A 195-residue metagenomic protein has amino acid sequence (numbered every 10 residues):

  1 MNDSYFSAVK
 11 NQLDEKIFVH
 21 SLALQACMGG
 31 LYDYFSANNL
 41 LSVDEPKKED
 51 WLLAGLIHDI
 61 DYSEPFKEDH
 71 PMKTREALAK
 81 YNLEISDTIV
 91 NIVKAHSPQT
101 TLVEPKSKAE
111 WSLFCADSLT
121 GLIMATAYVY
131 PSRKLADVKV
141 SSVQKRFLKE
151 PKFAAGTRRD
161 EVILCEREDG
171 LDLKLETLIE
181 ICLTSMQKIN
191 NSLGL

Functional and structural regions predicted by a protein language model:
M1-E68: Acidic/His-rich, divalent-metal-binding segments that scaffold phosphate/diphosphate chemistry
K10-D14, K106, D172: Active-site oxyanion-binding pockets that recognize sulfate/phosphate
D14, G29-A37, A79, L83 (+7 more regions): Generic secondary-structure signature for well-ordered alpha-helical cores
V19-A26, D69, S107, V138 (+3 more regions): Conserved active-site and cofactor/substrate-binding residues in soluble primary-metabolism enzymes
L22-Q25, G29, R75, I123-T126 (+3 more regions): Predominant activation on well-ordered alpha-helical scaffold segments within soluble catalytic domains
D33-K48, Y81-I85, R167-E176: Intrinsically disordered, low-complexity coil segments
P46-K152, R159, I163: Divalent metal-dependent catalytic cores for phosphoryl transfer on phosphate-bearing substrates
L135-A136, S141-L195: A structured, mid-to-C-terminal "fold-capping" secondary-structure block
